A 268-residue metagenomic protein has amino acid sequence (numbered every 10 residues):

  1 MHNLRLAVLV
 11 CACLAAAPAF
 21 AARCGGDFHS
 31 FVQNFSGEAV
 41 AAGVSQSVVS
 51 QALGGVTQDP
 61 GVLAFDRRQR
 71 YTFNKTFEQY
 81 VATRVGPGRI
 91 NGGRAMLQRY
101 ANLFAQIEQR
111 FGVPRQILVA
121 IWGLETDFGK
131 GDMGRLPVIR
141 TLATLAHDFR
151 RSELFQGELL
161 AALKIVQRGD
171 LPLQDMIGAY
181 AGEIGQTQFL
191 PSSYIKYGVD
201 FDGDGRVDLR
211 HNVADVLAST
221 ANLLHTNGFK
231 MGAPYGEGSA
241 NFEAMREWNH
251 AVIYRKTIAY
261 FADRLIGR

Functional and structural regions predicted by a protein language model:
M1-V8: Bacterial N-terminal signal peptides that target proteins for export
L9-C13: Hydrophobic helical h-region of N-terminal Sec-dependent signal peptides in bacterial secretory/periplasmic proteins
A16-A19: N-terminal signal peptide c-region/cleavage motif recognized by signal peptidases
A21-D27: Cleaved targeting-peptide boundary
G25, V44-R268: Catalytic glycan-binding domains that act on GlcNAc-containing polysaccharides
F28, V32-N34: C-terminal alpha-helical interaction appendages
A39: Intrinsically disordered, low-complexity polar regions and short flexible loop motifs
